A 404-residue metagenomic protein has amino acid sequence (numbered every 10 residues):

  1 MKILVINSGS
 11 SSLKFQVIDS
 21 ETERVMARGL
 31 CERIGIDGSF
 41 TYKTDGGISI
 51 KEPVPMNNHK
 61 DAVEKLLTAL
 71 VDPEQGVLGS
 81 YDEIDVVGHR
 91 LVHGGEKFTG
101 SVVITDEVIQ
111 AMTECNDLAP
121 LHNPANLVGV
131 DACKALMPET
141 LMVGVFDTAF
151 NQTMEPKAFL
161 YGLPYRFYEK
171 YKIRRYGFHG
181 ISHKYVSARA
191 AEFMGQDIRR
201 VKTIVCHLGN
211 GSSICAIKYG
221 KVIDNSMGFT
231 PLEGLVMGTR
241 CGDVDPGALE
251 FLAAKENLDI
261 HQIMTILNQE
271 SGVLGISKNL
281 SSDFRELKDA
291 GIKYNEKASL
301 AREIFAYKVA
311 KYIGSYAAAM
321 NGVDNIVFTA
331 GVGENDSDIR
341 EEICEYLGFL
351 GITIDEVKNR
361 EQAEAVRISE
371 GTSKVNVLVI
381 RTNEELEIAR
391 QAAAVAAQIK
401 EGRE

Functional and structural regions predicted by a protein language model:
S12-M56: Short glycine-rich, Thr/Ser-proximal phosphate-binding strand/loop in the N-terminal lobe of ATP-dependent enzymes
L70, E74-H122, A149-L160: Short beta-strand-loop/turn "lid" adjacent to the catalytic site in phosphate-handling enzymes
G79-V92, L141-V143, G322-G331: Short glycine-rich phosphate-binding loop at a beta-alpha junction
F150-K255: Glycine-rich phosphate-binding loop of actin/hexokinase-like ATP-binding domains
V186-F193, L300-N321: Phosphate/ATP-binding catalytic cores across multiple sugar-kinase/actin-like superfamilies, primarily ASKHA
E256-A301: A mobile "lid/hinge" subdomain adjacent to the ATP/sugar-phosphate binding pocket shared across diverse ATP-dependent
D324-L347: Glycine-rich phosphate-binding loops at beta-strand->alpha-helix junctions
D338, D355, N359-K400: Glycine-rich phosphate-binding/hydrolytic loop that grips phosphoryl groups
